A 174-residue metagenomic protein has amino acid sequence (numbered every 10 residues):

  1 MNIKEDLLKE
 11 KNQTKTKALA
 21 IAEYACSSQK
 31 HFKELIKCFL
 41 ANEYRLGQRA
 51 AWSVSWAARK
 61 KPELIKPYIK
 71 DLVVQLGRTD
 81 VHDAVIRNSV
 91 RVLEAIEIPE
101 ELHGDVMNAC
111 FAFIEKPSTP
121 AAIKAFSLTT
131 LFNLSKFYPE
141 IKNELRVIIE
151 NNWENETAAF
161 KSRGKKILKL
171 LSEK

Functional and structural regions predicted by a protein language model:
M1-K174: Alpha-helical scaffold domains
